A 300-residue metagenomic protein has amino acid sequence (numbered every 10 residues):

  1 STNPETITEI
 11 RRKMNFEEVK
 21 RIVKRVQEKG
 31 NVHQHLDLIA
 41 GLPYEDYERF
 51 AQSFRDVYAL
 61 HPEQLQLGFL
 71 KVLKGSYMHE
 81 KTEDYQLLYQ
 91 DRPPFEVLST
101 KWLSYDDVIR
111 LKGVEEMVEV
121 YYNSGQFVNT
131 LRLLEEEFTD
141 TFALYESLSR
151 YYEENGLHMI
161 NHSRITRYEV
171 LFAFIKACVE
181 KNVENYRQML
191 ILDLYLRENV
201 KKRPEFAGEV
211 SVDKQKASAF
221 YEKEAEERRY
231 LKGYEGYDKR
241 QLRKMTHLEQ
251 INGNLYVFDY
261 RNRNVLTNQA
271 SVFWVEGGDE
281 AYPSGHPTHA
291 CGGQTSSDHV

Functional and structural regions predicted by a protein language model:
S1-R92, L98-S99: Conserved non-cysteine loop/helix-boundary elements of the Radical SAM core domain that shape
T2, M14, E45, L103-D106 (+2 more regions): Short coil/turn linker and secondary-structure boundary residues
E5, E17, R21, E48 (+4 more regions): Generic alpha-helical secondary structure signal
V57-Q64, G68-H162: Contiguous mid-protein beta-loop-alpha structural module that forms a pocket-lining wall or clamp of enzyme active
E116-V300: Radical SAM enzyme core and accessory elements
